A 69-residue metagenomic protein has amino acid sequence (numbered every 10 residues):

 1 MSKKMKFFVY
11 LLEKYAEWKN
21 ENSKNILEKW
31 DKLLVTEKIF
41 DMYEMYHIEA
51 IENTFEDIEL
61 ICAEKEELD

Functional and structural regions predicted by a protein language model:
M1-I26: N-terminal acidic leader/helix
K6-F7, I39, T54: Intrinsic disorder/low-structure terminal segments
L11-L12, L27, L33-L34, L60 (+1 more regions): Generic detector of leucine side chains in alpha-helical contexts
A16, S23-Y46: Amphipathic, hydrophobic secondary-structure cores in small proteins
Y43-D69: Long, compositionally biased
